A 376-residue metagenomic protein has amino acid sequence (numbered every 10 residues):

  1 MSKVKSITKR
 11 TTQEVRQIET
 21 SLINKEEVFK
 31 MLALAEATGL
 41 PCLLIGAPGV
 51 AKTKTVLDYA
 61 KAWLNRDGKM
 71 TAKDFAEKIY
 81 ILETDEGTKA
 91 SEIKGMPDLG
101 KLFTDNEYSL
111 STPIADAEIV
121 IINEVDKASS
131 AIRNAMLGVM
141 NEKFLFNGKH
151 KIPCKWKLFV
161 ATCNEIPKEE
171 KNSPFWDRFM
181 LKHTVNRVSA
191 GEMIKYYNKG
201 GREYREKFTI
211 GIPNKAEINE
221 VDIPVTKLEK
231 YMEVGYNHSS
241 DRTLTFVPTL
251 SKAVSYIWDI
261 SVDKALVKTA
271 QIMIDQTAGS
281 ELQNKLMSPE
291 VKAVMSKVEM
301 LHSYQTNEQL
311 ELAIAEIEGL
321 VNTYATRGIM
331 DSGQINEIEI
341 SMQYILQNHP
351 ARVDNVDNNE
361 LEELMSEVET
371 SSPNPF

Functional and structural regions predicted by a protein language model:
V4-P48: Pre-Walker A (pre-P-loop) alpha-helix and adjacent loop at the N terminus of AAA/AAA+ ATPase modules, a conserved
N24, L32, L44, I93 (+6 more regions): Conserved RecA-like P-loop NTPase ATPase core
K30-A35, L99-V120: Conserved alpha-helical scaffold flanking the Walker A/P-loop in AAA+ ATPase domains
A33-D85: Walker A/P-loop
P48-K54, I257-F376: C-terminal engagement/docking regions of AAA+ P-loop ATPases
W63-K69, G100-T104, I119-I132, G138-P213: Canonical AAA+ ATPase core
Y80-T104: Conserved NTP-binding/hydrolysis module of P-loop NTPases
S189, G200-S288: Basic, amphipathic alpha-helical bundle interface domains used for macromolecular binding and assembly
